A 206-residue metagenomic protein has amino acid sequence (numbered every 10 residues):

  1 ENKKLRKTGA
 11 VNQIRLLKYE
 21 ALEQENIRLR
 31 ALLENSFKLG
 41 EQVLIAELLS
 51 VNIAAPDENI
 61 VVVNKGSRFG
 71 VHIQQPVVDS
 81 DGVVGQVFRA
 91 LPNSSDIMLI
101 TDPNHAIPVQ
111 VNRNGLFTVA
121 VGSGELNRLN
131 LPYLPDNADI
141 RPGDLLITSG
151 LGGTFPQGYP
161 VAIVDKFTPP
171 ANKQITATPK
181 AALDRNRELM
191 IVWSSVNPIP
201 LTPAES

Functional and structural regions predicted by a protein language model:
E1, A10-Q13, L17-A21, I27-S206: A secondary-structure micro-motif
L5: Aromatic/basic-lined ligand-recognition segments that form π-stacking hydrophobic pockets flanked by Lys/Arg to engage
